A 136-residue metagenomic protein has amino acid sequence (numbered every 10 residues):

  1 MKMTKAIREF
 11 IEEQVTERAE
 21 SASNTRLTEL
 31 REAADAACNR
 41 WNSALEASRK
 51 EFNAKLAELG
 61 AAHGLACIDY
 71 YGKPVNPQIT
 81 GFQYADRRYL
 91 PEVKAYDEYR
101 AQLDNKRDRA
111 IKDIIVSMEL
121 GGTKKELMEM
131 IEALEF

Functional and structural regions predicted by a protein language model:
M1-N39, N76, L90, F136: Short, charged, low-complexity amphipathic alpha-helix
M3-A6, T25, S43, A54 (+1 more regions): N-terminal cationic leader/targeting segments used for protein routing and processing
F10-A19, L59, A85, A95: Amphipathic alpha-helical segments in structured regions that serve as interaction surfaces
L30-Q83: Extended alpha-helical coiled-coil "stalk/arm" regions that act as elongated linkers or oligomerization scaffolds
G72, P77-A101, R107: Intrinsically disordered, low-complexity regulatory segments enriched in Ser/Thr/Pro and charged residues
A101-F136: Amphipathic alpha-helical binding modules
